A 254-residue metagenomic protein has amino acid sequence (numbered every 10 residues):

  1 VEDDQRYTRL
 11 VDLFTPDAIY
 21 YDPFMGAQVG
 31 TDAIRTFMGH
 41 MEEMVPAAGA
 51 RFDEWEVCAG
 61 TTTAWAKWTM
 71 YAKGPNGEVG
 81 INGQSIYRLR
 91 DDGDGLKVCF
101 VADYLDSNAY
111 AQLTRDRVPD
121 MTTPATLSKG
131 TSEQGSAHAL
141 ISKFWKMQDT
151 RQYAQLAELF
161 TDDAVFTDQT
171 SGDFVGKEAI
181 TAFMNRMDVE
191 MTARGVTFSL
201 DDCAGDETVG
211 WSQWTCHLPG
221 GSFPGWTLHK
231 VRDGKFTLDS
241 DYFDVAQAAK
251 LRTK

Functional and structural regions predicted by a protein language model:
V1-P16, A111-A154, E158, D162 (+1 more regions): Short, low-complexity N-terminal intrinsically disordered segments enriched in polar/charged residues
D17-V29, E42-M44, V165-V175, E190: A short gly/proline-enriched turn/hairpin at secondary-structure junctions
Y21, F144-M147, T167, H217: Alpha-helix C-capping/helix-to-loop hinge sites
P23, V101, Q169, K177 (+1 more regions): Residue-level detector of high-confidence beta-strand sites
V29, S128-S132, F144, V175 (+1 more regions): Short, surface-exposed alpha-helical recognition segments that flank or form part of ligand/macromolecule-binding
R35-S136, T181-K254: A beta-strand edge to alpha-helix "cap/lid" segment located at domain peripheries
